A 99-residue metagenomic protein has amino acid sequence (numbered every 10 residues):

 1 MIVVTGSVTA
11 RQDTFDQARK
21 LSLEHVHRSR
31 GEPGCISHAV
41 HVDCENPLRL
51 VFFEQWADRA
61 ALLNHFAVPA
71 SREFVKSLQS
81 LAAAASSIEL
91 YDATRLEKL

Functional and structural regions predicted by a protein language model:
I2, V40-L48, F74-L99: Glycine-rich beta-strand-turn "strand-cap" elements at beta-sheet edges
I2-I36, V40: N-terminal first-folded block
I2-T9, A39-F66: Short, well-ordered beta-strand segments in beta-rich or mixed alpha/beta enzyme and ligand-binding folds
D16-A18, L50, L62, K98: Short acidic, gly/pro-rich beta-turn/loop elements at beta-sheet edges and active-site/ligand-binding grooves
K20, E24-I36, Q55-E89: An amphipathic, aromatic/His-enriched active-site/gating alpha helix that lines ligand/cofactor pockets
